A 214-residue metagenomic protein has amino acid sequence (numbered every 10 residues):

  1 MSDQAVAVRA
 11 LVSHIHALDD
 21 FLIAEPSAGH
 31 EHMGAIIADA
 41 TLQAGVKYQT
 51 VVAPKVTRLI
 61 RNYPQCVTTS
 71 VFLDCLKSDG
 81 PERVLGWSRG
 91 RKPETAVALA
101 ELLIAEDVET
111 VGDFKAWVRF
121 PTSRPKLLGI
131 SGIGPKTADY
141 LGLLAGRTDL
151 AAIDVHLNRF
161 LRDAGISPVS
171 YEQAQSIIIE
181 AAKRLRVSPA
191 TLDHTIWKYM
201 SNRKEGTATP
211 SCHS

Functional and structural regions predicted by a protein language model:
M1-E31, A35, K92-V97, V108-V111 (+2 more regions): C-terminal accessory module of base-excision DNA glycosylases/AP lyases that mediates lesion recognition and DNA
M1-G86: Structure-specific DNA junction-binding interface
R58-I130: Alpha-helical ds-nucleic-acid-binding substructure associated with the helix-hairpin-helix region of base-excision DNA
